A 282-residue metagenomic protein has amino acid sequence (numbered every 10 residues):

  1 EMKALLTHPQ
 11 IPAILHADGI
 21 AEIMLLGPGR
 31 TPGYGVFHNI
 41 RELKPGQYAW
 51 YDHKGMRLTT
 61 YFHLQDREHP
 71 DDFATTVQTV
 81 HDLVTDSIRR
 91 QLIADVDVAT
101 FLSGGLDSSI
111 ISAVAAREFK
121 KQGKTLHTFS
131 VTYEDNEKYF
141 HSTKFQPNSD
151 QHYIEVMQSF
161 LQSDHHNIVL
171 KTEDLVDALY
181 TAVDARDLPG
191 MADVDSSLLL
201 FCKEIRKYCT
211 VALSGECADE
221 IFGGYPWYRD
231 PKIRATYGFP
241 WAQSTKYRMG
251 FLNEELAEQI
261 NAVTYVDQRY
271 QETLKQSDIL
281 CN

Functional and structural regions predicted by a protein language model:
E1-T181, A185, L198: Cysteine-centered catalytic environments shared across enzyme families
H53, Q146-S149, E155-N282: Glycine-rich active-site loop/lid subdomains used to bind and stabilize high-energy intermediates
